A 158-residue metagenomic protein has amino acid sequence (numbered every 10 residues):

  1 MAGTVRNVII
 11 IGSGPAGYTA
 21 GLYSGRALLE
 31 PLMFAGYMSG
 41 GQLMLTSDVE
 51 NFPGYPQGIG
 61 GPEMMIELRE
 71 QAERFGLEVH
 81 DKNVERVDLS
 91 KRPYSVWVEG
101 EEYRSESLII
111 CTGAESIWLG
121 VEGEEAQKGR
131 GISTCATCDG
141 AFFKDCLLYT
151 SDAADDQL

Functional and structural regions predicted by a protein language model:
M1-I11, A27, L32, V79-C146: FAD-binding core/adjacent interface of flavoenzyme oxidoreductases
A16: Hydrophobic/small residue at the entry helix of a nucleotide-binding pocket
S24: Aromatic pocket-lining residues of Rossmann-like dinucleotide-binding sites
M33-A35, D152: Conserved acidic E/D residue at the C-terminus of a beta-strand in Rossmann-like folds
L43-L45, G120-V121: Conserved catalytic-core motifs of eukaryotic protein kinase domains, centered on the activation segment
M44-E102: N-terminal Rossmann-like dinucleotide/flavin-binding domain of flavoprotein oxidoreductases that bind FAD/FMN
Y149-L158: Single conserved hydrophobic/aromatic residue that forms the stacking wall/gate of nucleotide- or nucleobase-binding
